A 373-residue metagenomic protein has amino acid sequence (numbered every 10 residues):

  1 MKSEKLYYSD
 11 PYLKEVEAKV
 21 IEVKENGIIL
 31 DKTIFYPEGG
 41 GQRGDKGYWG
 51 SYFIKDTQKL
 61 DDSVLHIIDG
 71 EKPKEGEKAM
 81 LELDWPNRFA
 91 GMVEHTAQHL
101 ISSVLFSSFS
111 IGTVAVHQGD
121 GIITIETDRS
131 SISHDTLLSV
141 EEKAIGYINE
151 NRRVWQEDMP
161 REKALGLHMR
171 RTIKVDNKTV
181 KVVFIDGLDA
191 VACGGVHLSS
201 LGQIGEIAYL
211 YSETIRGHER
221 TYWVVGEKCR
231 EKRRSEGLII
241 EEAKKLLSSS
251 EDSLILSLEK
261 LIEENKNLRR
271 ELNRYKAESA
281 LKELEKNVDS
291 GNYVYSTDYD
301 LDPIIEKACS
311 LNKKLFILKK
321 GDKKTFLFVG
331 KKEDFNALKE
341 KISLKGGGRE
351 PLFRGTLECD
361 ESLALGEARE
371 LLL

Functional and structural regions predicted by a protein language model:
M1-L373: A glycine- and charged-residue-rich anion-binding loop/surface
